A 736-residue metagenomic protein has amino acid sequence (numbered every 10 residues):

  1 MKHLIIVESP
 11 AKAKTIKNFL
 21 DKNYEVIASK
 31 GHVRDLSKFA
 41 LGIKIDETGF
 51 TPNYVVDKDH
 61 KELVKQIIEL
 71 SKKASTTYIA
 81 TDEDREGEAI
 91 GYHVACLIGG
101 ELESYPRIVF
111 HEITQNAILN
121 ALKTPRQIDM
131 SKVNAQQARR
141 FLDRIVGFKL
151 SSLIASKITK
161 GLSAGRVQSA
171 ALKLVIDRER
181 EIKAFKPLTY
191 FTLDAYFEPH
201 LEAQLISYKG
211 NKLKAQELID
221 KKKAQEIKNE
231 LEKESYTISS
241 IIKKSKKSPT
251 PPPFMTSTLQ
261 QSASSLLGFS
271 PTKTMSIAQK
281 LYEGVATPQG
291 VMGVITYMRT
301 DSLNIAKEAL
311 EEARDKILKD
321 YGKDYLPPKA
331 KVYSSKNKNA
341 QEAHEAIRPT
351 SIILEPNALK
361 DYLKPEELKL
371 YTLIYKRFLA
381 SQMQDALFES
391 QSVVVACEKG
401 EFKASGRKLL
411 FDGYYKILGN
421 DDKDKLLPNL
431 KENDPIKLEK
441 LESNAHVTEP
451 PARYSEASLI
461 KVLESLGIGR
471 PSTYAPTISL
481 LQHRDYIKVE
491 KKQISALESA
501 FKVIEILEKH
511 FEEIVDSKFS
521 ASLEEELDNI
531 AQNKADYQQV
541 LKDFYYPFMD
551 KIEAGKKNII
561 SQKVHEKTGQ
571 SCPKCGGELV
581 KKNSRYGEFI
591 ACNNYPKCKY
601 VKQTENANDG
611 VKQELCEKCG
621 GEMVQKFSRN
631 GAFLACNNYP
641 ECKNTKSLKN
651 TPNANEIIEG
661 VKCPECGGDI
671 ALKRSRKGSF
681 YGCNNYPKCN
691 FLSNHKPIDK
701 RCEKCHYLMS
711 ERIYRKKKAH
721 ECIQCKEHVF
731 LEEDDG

Functional and structural regions predicted by a protein language model:
M1, D82-E83, T159-S163, K243-P252 (+2 more regions): Conserved short loop/turn motifs at secondary-structure junctions
M1-R140, K149, L218, K423: Intrinsically disordered, low-complexity regulatory segments
K2-H3, T15, K22-Y24, L97 (+5 more regions): Basic, low-complexity terminal or inter-domain segments flanking catalytic cores
A117-F197: C-terminal or mid-to-C-terminal helical accessory/interaction module adjacent to the motor/catalytic core
K214-P252, D434: Metal- or metallocofactor-binding catalytic centers and their adjacent structured scaffolds across diverse enzyme
I241, T250-A263, Q289-M298, P450-V462: Short acidic, hydrophobic short linear motifs in intrinsically disordered regions
M275-Q279, I478-S479: Short, hydrophobic-biased segments on the C-terminal half of alpha helices that form "recognition helices"
Y282-T296, R484-K492: A short, conserved structural fragment
